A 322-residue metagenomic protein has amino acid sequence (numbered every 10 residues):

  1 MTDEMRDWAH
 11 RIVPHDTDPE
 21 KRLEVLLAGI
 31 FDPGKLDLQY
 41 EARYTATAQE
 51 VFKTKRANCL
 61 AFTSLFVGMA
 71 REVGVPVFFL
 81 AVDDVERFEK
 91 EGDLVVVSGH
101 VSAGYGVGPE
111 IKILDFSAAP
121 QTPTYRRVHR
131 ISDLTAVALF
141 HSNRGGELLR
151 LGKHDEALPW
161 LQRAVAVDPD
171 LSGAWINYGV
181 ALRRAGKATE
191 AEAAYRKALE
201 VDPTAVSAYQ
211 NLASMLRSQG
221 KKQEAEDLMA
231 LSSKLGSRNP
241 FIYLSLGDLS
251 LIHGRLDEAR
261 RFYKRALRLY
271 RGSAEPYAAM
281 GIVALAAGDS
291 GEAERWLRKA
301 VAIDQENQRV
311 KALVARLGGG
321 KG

Functional and structural regions predicted by a protein language model:
M1-V51: Secondary-structure boundary elements
Q39-W175, A193-E200: Long, contiguous interaction/recruitment modules in multidomain scaffold/adaptor proteins
A138, S172-G173, V206-S207, P240-F241 (+2 more regions): Helix-start (N-cap) detector for alpha-helical repeat units in TPR-like alpha-solenoids, especially tetratricopeptide
L149, R183, R217, L244 (+2 more regions): Position-specific recognition of the canonical hydrophobic site in helix A of tetratricopeptide repeat
V167, V201, K234-L235, L269 (+1 more regions): Structural marker of alpha-solenoid helical repeat scaffolds
